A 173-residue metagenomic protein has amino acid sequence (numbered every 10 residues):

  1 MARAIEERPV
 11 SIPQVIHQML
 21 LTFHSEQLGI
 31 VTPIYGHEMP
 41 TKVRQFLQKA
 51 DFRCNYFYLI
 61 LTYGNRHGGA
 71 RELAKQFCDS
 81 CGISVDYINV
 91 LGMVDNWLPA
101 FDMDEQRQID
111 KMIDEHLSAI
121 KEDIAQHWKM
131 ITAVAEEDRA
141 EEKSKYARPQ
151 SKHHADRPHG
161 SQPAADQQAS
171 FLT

Functional and structural regions predicted by a protein language model:
M1, P158-T173: Cysteine-centered iron-sulfur cluster-binding motifs in ferredoxin-type domains/subunits of redox enzymes
A2-V15, M19, F23-P158: FMN-binding flavodoxin-like domain, especially the glycine-rich phosphate-binding loop
